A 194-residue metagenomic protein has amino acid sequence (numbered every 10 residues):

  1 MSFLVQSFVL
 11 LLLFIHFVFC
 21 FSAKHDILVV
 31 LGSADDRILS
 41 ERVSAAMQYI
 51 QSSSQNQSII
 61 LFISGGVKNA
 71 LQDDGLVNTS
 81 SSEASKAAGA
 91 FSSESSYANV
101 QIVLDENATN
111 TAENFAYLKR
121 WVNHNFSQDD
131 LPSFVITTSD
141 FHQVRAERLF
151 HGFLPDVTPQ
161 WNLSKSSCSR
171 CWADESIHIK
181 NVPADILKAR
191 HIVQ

Functional and structural regions predicted by a protein language model:
S2-S22: Classical Sec-dependent N-terminal signal peptides that target proteins to the secretory pathway
F21-N181: A structural signal for short, hydrophobic/glycine-enriched beta-strand patches
D185-V193: Long, compositionally biased charged/polar accessory segments in the mid-to-C-terminal portions of proteins
